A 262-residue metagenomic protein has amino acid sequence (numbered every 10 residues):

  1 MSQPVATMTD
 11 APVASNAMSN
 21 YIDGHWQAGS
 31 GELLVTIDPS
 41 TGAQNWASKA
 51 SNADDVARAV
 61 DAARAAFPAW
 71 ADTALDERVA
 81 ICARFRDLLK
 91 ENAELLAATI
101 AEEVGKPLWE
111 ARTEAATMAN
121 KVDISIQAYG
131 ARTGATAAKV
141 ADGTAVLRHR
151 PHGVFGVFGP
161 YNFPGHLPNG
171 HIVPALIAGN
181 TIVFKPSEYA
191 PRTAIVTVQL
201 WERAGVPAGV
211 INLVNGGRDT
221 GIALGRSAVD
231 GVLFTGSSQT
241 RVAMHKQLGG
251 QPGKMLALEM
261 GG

Functional and structural regions predicted by a protein language model:
S2-G143: N-terminal Rossmann-like NAD(P)+-binding subdomain of aldehyde/semialdehyde dehydrogenases
K49, F158, F184-S187, L213-V214 (+1 more regions): Active-site-adjacent beta-strand anchor residues
D54, E91, L95, K106 (+5 more regions): Short alpha-helical
E77, I81, A178-Y189, T193 (+2 more regions): Short loop-to-beta-strand entry elements in the cores of soluble alpha/beta enzymes
V122, A194-T197, L224, M244: Hydrophobic packing residues within well-ordered alpha-helices of enzyme cores
A135-A208: Conserved small-residue-rich beta-alpha loop and adjacent elements that most often cradle the phosphate/pyrophosphate
V154, G205-G262: Conserved NAD(P)+-binding/catalytic subdomain of aldehyde/semialdehyde dehydrogenases
